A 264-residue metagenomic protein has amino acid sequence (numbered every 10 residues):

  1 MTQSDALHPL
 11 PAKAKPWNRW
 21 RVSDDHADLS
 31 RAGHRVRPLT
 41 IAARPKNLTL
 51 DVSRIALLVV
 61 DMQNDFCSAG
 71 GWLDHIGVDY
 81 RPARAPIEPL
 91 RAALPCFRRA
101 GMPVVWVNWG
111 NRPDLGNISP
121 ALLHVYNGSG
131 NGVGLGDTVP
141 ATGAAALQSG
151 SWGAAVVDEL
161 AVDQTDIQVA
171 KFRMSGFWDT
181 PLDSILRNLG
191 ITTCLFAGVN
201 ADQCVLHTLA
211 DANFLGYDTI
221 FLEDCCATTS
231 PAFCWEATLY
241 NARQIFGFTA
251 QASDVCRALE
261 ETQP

Functional and structural regions predicted by a protein language model:
M1-A56, D65, C96-A100, N117 (+1 more regions): Active-site-adjacent betaalpha module
S53, G71-F97, M102-N108: A short alpha/beta connector and helix-capping loop motif
V59, W106, F221: Short beta-strand "acidic-cap" motif of Rossmann-like dinucleotide-binding folds
M62, W109, D224: Active-site loop/turn elements of alpha/beta-hydrolase fold enzymes, especially the short glycine-/histidine-rich
Q63-A69: Short acidic, Gly/Ser-rich segments with clustered Asp/Glu that frequently serve as metal-coordination loops in enzyme
G70-V78, S119-A121, A212: Surface-exposed, active-site-proximal loop segments in enzymatic domains
R112-G116: Short catalytic/ligand-binding loop motif for oxyanion handling, primarily in non-cytosolic enzymes, centered on
